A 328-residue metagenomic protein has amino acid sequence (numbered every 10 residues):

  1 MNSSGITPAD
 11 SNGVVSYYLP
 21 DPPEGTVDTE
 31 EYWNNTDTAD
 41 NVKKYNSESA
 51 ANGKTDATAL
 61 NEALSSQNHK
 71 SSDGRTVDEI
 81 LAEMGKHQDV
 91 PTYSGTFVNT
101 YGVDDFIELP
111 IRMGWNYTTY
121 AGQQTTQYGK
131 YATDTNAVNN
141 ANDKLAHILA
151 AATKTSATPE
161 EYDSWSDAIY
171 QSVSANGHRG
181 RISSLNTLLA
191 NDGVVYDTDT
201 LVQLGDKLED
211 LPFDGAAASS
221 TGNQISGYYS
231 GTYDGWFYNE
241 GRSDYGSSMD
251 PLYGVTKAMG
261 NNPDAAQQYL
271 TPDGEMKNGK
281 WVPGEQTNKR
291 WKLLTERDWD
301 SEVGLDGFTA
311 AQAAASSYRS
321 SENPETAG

Functional and structural regions predicted by a protein language model:
M1-N239, S248, L252, P263: Intrinsically disordered, low-complexity charged segments of secreted bacterial virulence and antibacterial
G246-G328: Helix-biased "structured C-terminal domain" signature
